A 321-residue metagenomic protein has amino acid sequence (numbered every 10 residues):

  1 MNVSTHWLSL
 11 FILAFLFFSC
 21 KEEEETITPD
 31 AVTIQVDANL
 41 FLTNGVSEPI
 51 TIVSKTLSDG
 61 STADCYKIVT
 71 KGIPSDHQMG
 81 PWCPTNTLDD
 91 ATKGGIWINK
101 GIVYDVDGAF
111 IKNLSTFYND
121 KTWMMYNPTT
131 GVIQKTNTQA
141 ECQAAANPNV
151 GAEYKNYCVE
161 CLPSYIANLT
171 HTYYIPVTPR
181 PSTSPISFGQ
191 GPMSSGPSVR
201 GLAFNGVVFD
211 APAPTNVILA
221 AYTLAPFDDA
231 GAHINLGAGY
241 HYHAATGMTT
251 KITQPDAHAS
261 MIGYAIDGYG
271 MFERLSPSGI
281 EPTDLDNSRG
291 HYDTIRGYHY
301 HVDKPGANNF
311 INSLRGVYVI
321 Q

Functional and structural regions predicted by a protein language model:
M1-L8: Bacterial N-terminal signal peptides that target proteins for export
L16-S19: C-terminal motif of bacterial Sec signal peptides marking the signal peptidase cleavage site
E24-N205, D210-I218: Solvent-exposed N-terminal domain segments of exported/luminal and surface proteins
P29-N44, E48, P282-Q321: Long, compositionally biased interface segments
I166, A225-A238, G279, L285-G297: Short, low-complexity cationic-aromatic patches
H171-T178, A203-V208, L236-T249, D293-N308: Extracellular/lumenal glycan-associated surfaces
T183, F209, M248-I252, M271 (+1 more regions): Short loop/beta submotifs within extracellular cysteine-rich repeat domains
T215-S278: Short helix-loop boundary/capping segments
